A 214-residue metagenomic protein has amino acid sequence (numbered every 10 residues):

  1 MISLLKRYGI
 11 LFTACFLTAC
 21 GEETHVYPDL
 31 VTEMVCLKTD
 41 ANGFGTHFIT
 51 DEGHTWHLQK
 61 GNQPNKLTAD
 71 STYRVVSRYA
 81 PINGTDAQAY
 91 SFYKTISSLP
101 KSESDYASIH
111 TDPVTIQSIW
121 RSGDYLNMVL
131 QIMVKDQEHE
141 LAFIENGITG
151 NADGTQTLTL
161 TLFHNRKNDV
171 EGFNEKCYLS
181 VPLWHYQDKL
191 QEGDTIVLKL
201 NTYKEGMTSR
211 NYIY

Functional and structural regions predicted by a protein language model:
M1-G9: Bacterial N-terminal signal peptides that target proteins for export
F16-A19: C-terminal motif of bacterial Sec signal peptides marking the signal peptidase cleavage site
E23-F44: Structural detector for short beta-strands of small beta-barrel domains
G53-L67: Beta-strand/loop nucleic-acid-binding surfaces
Q63-S77: Short nucleic-acid-contacting surface segments enriched for D/E, G, S/T with interspersed K/R
T68-D70, N165-D194, Y203: Short, solvent-exposed, Trp/other aromatic-anchored flexible loops in extracytoplasmic proteins
P81-S104: OB-fold/S1-family single-stranded nucleic acid-binding modules
Q117-N165: Short helix-loop boundary/capping segments
